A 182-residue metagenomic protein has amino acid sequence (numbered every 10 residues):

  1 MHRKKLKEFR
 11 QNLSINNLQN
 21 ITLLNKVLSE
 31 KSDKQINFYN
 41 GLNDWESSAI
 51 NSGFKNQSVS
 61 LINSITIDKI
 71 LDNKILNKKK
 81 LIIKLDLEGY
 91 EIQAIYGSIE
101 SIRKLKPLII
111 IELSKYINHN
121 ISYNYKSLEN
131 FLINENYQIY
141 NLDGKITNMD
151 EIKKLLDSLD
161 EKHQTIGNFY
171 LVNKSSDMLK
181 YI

Functional and structural regions predicted by a protein language model:
M1-I182: Phosphate/nucleotide-binding beta-alpha loop and adjacent structural elements of enzyme active sites
